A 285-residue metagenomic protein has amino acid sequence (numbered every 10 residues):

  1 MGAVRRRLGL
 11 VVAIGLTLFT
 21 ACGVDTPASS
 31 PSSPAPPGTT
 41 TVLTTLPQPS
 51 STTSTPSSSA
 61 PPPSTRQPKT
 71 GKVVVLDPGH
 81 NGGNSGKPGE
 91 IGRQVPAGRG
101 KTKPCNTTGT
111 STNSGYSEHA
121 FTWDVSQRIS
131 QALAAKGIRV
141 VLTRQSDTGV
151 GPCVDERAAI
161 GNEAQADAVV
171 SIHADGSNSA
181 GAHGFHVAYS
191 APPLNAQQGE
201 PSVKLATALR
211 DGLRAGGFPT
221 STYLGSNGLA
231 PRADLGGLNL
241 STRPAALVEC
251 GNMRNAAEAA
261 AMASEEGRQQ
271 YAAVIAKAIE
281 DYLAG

Functional and structural regions predicted by a protein language model:
M1-I14, S264: N-terminal export and membrane-targeting signals
L18-A21: C-terminal motif of bacterial Sec signal peptides marking the signal peptidase cleavage site
G23, Y116-G285: Active-site-proximal helix/loop segments of hydrolytic enzymes
G23-V73: N-terminal low-complexity, Pro/Thr-rich disordered segments that flank secretion/membrane-targeting signals
P62-R157: Active-site histidine-acidic residue metal-binding/catalytic motifs, centered on HxH/HExxH-like signatures
